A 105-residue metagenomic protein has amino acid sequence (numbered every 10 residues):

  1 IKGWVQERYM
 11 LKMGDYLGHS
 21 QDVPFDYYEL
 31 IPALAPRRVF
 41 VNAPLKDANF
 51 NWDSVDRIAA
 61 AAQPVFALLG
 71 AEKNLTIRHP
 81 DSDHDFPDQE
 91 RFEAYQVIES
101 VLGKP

Functional and structural regions predicted by a protein language model:
I1-L30, N51, V55-A59, A67-E72: Mobile cap/lid helix-loop segments that gate and shape the active-site cleft of serine hydrolases
Y9, M13, V41, L45 (+1 more regions): Generic signal for short, ordered secondary-structure residues within or immediately flanking folded domains
P32-A35, V39, P44, Q63 (+2 more regions): Hydrophobic alpha-helix feature that most strongly marks membrane-spanning transmembrane helices and their immediate
A35-D53, D81-S82: Conserved strand-to-loop "acid loop" that flanks and positions the catalytic carboxylate
A59-P105: C-terminal catalytic histidine-bearing segment of alpha/beta-hydrolase fold enzymes
